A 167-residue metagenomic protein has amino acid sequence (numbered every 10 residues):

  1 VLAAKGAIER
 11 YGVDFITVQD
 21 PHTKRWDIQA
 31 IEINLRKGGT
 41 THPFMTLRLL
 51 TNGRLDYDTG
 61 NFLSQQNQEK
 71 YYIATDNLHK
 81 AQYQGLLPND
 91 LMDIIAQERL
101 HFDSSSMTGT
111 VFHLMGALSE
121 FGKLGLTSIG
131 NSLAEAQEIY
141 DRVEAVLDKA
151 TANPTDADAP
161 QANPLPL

Functional and structural regions predicted by a protein language model:
V1-L167: ATP-dependent carboxylate activation and anion-phosphoryl transfer catalytic cores that bind Mg-ATP to form
